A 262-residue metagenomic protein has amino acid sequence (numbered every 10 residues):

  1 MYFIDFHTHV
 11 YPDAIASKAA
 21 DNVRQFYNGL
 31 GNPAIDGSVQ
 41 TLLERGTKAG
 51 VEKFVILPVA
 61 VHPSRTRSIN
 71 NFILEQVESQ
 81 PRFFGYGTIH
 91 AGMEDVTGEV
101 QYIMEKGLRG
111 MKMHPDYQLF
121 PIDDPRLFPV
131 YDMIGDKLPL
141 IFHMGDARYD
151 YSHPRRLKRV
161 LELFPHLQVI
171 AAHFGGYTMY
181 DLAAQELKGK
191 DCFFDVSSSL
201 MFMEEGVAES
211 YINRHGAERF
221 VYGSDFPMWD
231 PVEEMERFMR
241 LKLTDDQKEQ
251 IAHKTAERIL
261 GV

Functional and structural regions predicted by a protein language model:
M1-K53, Q101, A217-V221, V232-V262: Mid-to-C-terminal alpha-helical segments outside catalytic/metal-binding sites
H7, G46, I73, I103 (+7 more regions): Conserved, mostly hydrophobic/aromatic
T8-V10, P58, G87-A91, M113-P115 (+4 more regions): A cross-domain feature marking catalytic cores of carbohydrate-active enzymes and several ubiquitous metabolic/repair
H9-A14, V61-S64, A91-D95, Q118 (+4 more regions): Active-site environment of divalent metal-dependent phosphoester hydrolases
T41-R45, I69-Q76, E99-I103, R126-V130 (+4 more regions): A general structural detector for well-ordered alpha-helical segments in enzyme core domains, enriched
E52-K53, V61-I141, D146-A147, F202: Active-site gating/metal-coordination segments in enzymes
R109-G110, F120-V221: Catalytic pocket-lining loop regions of alpha/beta-barrel enzymes, especially the amidohydrolase/enolase/GH5 lineages
